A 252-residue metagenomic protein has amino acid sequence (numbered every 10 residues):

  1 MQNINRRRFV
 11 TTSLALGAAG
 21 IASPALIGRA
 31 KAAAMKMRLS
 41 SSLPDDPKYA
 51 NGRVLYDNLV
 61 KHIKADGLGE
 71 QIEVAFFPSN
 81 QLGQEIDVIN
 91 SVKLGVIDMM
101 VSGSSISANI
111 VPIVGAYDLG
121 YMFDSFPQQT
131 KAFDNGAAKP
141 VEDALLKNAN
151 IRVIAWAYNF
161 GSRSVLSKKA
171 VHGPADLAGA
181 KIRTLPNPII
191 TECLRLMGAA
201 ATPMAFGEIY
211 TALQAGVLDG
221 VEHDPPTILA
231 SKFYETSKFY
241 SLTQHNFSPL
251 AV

Functional and structural regions predicted by a protein language model:
Q2-Q129, A137, D143-V252: N-terminal secretory/targeting leader peptides
F133: Short, flexible helix/strand-to-coil boundary loops that buttress conserved ligand/catalytic motifs in alpha/beta
